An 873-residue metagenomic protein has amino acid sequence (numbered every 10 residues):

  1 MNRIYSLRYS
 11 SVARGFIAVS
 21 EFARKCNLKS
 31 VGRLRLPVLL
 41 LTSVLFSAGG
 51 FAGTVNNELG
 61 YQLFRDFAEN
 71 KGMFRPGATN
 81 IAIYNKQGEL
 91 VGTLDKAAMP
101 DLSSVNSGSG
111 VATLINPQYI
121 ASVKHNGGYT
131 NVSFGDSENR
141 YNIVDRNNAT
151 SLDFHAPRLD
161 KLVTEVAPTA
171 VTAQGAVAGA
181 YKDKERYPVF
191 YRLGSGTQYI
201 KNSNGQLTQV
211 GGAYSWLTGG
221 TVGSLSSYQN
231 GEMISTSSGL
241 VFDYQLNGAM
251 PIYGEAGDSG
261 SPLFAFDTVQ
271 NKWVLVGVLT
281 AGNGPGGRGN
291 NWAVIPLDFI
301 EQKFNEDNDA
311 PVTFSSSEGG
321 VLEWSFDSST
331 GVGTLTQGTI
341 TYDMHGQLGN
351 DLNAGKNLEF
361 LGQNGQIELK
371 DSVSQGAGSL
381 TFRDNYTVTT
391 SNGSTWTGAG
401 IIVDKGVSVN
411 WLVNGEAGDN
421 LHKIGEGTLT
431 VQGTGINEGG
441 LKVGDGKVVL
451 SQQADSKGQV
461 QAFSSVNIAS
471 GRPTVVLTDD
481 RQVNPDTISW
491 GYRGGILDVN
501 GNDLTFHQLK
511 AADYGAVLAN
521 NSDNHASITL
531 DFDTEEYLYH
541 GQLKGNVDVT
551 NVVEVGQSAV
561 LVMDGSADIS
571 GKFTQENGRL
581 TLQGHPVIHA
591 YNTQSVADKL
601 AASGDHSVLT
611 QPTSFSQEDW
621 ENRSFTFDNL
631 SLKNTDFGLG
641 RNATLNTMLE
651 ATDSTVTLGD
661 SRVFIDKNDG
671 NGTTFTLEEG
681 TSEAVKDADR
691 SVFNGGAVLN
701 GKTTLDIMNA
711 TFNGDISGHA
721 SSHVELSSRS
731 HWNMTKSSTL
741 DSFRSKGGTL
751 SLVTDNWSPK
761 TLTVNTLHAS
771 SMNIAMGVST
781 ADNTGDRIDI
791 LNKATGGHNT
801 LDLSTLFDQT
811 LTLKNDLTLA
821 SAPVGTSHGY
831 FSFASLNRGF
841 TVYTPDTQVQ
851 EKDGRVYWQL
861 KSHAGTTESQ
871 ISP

Functional and structural regions predicted by a protein language model:
S6-S30, T42-V44, G49, G282-G284 (+3 more regions): Solvent-exposed adhesion/ligand-recognition segments of exported proteins
A23-R24, H125-Y129, D160-E165, S195-Y199 (+11 more regions): Acidic glycine-/aspartate-rich tracts in secreted/extracellular proteins
G53-I83, G110-N126, G219-G248, I252-L322: C-terminal subregion of chymotrypsin/trypsin-like serine protease catalytic domains
Y84-E138: Catalytic histidine site
I120, G127-V166: Conserved H-D interstitial segment of serine endopeptidase catalytic domains
R158-P251: Chymotrypsin/trypsin-fold serine protease catalytic domain
L322-S391, V431-Q432, L450, T474-P485 (+11 more regions): Extracellular beta-sheet-rich ligand-binding/adhesion modules
S464, G471-V475, H507, D513 (+10 more regions): Extracellular beta-solenoid/beta-roll
